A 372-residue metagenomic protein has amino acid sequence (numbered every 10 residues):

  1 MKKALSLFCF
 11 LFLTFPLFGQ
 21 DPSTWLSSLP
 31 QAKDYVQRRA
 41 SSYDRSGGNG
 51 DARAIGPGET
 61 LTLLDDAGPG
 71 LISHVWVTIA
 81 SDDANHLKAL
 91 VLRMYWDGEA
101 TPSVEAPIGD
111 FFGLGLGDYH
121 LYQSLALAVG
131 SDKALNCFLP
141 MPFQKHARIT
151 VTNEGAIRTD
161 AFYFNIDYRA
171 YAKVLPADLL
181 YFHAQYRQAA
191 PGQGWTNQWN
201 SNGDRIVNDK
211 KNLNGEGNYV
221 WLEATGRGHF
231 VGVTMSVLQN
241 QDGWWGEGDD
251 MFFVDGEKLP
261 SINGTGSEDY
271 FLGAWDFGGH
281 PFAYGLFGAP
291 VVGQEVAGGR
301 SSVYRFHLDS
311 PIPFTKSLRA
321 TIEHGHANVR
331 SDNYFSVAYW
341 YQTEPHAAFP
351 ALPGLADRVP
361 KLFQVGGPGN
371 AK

Functional and structural regions predicted by a protein language model:
M1-A4: Positively charged n-region of N-terminal signal peptides that target proteins for export
S6-P16: Bacterial N-terminal signal peptides
Q20-K372: Beta-strand-centric surfaces of beta-sandwich/beta-rich domains
